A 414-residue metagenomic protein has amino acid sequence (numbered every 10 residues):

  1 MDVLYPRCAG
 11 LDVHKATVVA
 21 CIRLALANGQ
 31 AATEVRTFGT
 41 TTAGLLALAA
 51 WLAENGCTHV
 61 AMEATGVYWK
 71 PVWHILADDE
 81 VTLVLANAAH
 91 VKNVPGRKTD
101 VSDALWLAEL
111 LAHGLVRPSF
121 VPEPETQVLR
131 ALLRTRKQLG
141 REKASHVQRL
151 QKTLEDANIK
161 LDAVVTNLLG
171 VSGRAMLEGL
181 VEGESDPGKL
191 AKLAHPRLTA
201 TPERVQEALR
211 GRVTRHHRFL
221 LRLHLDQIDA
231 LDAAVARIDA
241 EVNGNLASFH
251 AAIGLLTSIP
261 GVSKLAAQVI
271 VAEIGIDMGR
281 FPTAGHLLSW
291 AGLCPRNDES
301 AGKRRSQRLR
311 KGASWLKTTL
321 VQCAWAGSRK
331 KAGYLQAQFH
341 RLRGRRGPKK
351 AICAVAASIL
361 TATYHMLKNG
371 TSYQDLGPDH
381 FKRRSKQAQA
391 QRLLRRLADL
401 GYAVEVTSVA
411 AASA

Functional and structural regions predicted by a protein language model:
M1-A414: A detector of single, family-specific signature residues that are central to catalytic or substrate-handling motifs
